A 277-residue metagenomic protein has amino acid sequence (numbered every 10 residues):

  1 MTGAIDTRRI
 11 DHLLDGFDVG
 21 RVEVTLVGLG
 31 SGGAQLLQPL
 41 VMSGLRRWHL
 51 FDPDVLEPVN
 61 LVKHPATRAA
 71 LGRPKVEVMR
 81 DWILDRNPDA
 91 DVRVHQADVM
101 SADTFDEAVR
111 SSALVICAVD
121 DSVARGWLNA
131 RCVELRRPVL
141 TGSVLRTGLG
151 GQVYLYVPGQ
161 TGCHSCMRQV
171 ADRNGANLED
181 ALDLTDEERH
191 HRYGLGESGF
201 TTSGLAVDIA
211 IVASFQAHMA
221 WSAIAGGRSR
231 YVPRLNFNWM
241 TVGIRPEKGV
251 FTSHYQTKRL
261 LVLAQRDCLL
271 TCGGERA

Functional and structural regions predicted by a protein language model:
M1, G16-D18, E23, E107-L114 (+1 more regions): Glycine-rich phosphate/adenylate-binding loop
M1-L14: Extreme N-terminal leader/targeting segments of oxidoreductases
D15-E57, A217: Glycine-rich adenosine-cofactor-binding loop
L45-P88: Glycine-rich phosphate-binding loop and adjoining beta1-alpha1-beta2 segment of Rossmann-like nucleotide-binding folds
L56, V99, V144: Hydrophobic pocket-lining residues within nucleotide cofactor-binding pockets
P88-D89, P158: Proline-centered flexible-loop/turn and helix-kink motifs
V92-V94: Hydrophobic/aromatic anchor residues within beta-strands of the central parallel beta-sheet of Rossmann-like
Q96-D103: Conserved SAM/SAH-binding loop
